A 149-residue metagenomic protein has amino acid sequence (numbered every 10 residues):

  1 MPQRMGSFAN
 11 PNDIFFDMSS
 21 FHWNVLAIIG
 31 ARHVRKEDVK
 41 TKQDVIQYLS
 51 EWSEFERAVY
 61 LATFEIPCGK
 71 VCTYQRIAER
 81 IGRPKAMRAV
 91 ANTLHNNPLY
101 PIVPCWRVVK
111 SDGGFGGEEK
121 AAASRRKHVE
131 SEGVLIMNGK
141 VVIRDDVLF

Functional and structural regions predicted by a protein language model:
M5, D17-M18, Y48: Intrinsically disordered, low-complexity segments
N24, I28-F149: Nucleic acid-binding interface residues in structured DNA/RNA-binding domains, emphasizing the DNA-engaging scaffolds
